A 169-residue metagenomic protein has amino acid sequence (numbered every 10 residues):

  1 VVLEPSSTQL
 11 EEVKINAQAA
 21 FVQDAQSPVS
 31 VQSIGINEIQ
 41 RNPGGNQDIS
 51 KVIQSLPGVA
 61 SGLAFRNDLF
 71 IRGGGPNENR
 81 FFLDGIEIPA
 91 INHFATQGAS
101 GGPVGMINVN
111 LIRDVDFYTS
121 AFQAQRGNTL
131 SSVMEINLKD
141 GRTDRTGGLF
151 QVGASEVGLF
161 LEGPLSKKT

Functional and structural regions predicted by a protein language model:
V1-E12, N16-F21: Periplasmic N-terminal soluble interaction domains immediately after the signal peptide in Gram-negative
P5, G73, Q151-V152: Non-cytosolic beta-sheet module surface loops
S7, L63-F65, S166: Residue-level recognition of beta-strand termini and adjacent short loop/turns
K14-Q123, V133-R142: Periplasmic N-terminal accessory/gating domains of Gram-negative outer-membrane beta-barrel systems
N67, L130-S132, T146, V152-L159: Hydrophobic, lipid-facing positions within transmembrane beta-strands of outer-membrane proteins
I112, T143, S155, S166-K168: Outer-membrane beta-barrel channels and translocator barrels
A124-N128: A short glycine-leucine-enriched loop at secondary-structure breakpoints that most characteristically corresponds
L138, G163-L165: Residue-level signature of outer-membrane beta-barrel architecture
